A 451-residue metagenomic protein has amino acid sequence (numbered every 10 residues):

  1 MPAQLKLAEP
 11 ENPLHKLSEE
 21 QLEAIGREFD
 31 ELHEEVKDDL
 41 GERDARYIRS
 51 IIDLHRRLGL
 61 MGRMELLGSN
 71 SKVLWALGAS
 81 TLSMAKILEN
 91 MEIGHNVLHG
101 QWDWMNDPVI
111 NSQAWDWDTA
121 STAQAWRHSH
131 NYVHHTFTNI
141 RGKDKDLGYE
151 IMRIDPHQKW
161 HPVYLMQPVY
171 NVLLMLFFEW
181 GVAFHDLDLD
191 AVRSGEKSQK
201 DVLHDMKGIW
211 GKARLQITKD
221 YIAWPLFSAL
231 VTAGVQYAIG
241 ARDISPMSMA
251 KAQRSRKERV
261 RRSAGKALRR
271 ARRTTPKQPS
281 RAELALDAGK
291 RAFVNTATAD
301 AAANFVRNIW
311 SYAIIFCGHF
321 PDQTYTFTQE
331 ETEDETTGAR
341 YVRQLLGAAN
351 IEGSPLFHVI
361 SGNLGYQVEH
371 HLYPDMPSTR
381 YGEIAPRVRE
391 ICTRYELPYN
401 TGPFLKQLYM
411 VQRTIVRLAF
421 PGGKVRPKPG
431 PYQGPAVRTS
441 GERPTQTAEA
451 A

Functional and structural regions predicted by a protein language model:
P2-M61: Low-complexity, highly charged intrinsically disordered N-terminal segments that act as targeting/localization
G41-R46, R63, L67-N70, R389 (+2 more regions): Catalytic cores of phosphodiester-bond-cleaving enzymes
R49-R56, R214-A223, F357: Select subsegments of transmembrane alpha-helices in polytopic membrane proteins, especially boundary-proximal
I51-L77, V231-Q236: Alpha-helical phosphate/pyrophosphate-handling elements in metalloenzyme active cores
A76-K86, R141-Q344, A349, R426-T445: Hydrophobic transmembrane alpha-helical segments that form the core helix bundle of multi-pass membrane enzymes
M84-A213, T332-K424: Membrane-embedded catalytic scaffold of the fatty acid hydroxylase/desaturase
L405-A451: Helix-rich C-lobe and terminal helical cap/extension of kinase-like folds
